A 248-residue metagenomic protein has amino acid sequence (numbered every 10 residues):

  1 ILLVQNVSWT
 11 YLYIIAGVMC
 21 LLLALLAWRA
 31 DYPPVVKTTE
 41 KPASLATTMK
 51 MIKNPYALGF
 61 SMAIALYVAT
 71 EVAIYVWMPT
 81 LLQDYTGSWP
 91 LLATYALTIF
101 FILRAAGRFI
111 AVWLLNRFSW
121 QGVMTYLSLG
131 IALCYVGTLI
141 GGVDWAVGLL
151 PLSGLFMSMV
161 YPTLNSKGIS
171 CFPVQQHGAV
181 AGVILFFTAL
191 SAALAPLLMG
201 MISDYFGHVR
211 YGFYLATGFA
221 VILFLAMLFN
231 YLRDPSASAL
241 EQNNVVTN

Functional and structural regions predicted by a protein language model:
I1-Y32: Helix-loop-helix hairpin linking two adjacent transmembrane segments in secondary transporters
A24-A30, T217-N248: Multi-pass alpha-helical transporter architecture, strongest for 12-TM Major Facilitator/SLC carriers used
P34-F60: Juxtamembrane intracellular "pre-TM" segments in multi-pass secondary transporters
N54-T98, A105: Extracytoplasmic gate region of multi-pass secondary transporters
G107-S119, S203-D204: Helix-to-loop junctions at the C-terminal end of transmembrane segments in multipass secondary transporters
G122-V136: Structural signature of the two symmetry-related core transmembrane helices
M159-P173: Intracellular juxtamembrane helix-capping segments at the cytosolic ends of symmetry-related transmembrane helices
I169-H208: A late C-terminal transmembrane helix in Major Facilitator Superfamily
